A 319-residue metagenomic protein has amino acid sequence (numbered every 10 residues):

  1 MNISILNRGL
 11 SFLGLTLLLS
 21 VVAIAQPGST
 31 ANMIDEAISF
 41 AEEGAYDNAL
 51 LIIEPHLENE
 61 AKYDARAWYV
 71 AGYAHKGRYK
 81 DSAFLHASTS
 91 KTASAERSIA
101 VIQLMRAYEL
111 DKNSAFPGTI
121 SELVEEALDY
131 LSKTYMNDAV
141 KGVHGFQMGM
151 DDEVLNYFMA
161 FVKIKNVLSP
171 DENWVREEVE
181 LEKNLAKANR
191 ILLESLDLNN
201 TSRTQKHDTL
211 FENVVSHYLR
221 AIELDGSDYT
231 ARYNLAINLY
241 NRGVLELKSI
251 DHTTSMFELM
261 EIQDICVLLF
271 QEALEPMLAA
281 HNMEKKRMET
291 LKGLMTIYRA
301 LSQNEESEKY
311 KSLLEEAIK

Functional and structural regions predicted by a protein language model:
S11-V21: Bacterial N-terminal signal peptides
Q26-A93, L131: Start-of-domain marker
D47, E54, M105, D152 (+7 more regions): Alpha-solenoid helical repeat scaffolds
H56-R66, R106-L128, G145-F146, V162-L181 (+2 more regions): Flexible helix-coil transition and linker loops at the boundaries of alpha-helical arrays
V70, E177-E178, N184, I191 (+2 more regions): Canonical tetratricopeptide repeat
K76-D152, V167-S169, R190-S216, N241-E275: Short coil/linker segments at helix-helix boundaries
D251-E275, A279-K319: Terminal, low-structured helical/coil segments at or just beyond the last alpha-helical repeat
